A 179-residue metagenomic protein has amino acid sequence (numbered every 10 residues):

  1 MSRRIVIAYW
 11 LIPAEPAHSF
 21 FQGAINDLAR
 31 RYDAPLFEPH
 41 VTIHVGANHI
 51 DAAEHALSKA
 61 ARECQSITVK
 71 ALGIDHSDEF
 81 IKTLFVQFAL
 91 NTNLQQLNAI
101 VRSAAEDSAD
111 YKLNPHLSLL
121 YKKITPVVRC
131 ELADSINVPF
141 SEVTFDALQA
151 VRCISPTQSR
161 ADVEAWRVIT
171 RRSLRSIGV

Functional and structural regions predicted by a protein language model:
M1-K70, L90-A147, T157-V179: Basic, often amphipathic N-terminal segments
G73-I81, Q149-Q158: Short proline/glycine- and acidic-rich turn/helix-capping motifs at secondary-structure junctions
